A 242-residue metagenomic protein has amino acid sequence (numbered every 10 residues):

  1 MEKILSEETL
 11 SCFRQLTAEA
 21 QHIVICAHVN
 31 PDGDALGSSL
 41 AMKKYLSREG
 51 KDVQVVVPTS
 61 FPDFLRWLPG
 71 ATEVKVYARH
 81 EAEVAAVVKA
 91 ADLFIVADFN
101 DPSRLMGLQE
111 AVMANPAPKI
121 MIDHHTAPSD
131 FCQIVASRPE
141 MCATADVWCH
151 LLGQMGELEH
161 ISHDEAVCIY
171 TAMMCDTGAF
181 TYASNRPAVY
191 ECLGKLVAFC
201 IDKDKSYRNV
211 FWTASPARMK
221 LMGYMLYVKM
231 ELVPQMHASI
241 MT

Functional and structural regions predicted by a protein language model:
M1-S11, A111-K119, E140-W148: An acidic intrinsically disordered interaction segment
E2-V29, G37-P69, E73, E81-A85 (+2 more regions): Hydrophobic helix-and-loop "lid/oligomerization" segment in the mid-to-C-terminal part of catalytic domains
D32-D34, D98, D123, D176: Acidic active-site catalytic centers that drive phospho-/nucleotidyl reactions and related ester hydrolyses
G33-S39, P102-M106: Short glycine/serine/threonine-rich phosphate/pyrophosphate-binding segments that cradle anionic phosphate groups
M42-K43, A111-A114, S137-R138, E191: Glycine-rich, phosphate-binding/catalytic loops in enzymes
V53-V55, K119, I169: Hydrophobic/aromatic residues located in beta-strands of well-ordered beta-sheets within soluble catalytic
K75-I134: Active-site cofactor/cluster-binding pocket
I122-C192: Short alpha-helices
